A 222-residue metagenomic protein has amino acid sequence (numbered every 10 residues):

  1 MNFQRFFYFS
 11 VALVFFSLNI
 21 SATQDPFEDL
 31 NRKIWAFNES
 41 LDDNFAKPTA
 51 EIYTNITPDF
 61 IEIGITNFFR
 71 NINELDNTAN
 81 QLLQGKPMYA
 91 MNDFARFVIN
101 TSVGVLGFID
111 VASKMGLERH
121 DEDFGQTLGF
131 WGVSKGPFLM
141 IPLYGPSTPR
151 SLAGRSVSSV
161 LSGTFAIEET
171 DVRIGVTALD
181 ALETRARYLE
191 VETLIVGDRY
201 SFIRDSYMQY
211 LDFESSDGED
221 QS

Functional and structural regions predicted by a protein language model:
M1-Y8: Bacterial N-terminal signal peptides that target proteins for export
F16-N19: N-terminal signal peptide c-region/cleavage motif recognized by signal peptidases
A22-Q24: Boundary at the C-terminal end of the N-terminal hydrophobic targeting segment
E28, Q126, W131-S222: A structured, mid-to-C-terminal "fold-capping" secondary-structure block
F37-S40: N-terminal, Lys/Arg-enriched amphipathic/low-complexity engagement segments that precede the first folded domain
D43-L75: N-terminal, post-signal-peptide region of Sec/Tat-exported proteins
N71-E74, Q81-P146: Mid-length scaffold segments of soluble, non-membrane domains
